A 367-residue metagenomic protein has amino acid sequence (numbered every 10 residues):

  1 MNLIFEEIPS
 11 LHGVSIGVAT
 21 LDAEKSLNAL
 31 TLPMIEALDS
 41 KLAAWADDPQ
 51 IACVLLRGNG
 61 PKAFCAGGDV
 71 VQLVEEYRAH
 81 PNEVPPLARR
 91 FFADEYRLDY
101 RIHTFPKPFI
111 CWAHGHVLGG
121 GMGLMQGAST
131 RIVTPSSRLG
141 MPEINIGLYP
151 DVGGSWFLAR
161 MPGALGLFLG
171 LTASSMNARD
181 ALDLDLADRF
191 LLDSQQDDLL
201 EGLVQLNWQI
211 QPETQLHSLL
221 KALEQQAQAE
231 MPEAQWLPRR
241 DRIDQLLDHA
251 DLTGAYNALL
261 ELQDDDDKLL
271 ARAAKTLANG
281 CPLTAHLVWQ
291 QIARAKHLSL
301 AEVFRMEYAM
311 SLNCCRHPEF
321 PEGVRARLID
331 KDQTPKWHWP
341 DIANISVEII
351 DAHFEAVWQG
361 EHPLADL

Functional and structural regions predicted by a protein language model:
M1-R57, Y100: Conserved CoA-thioester-binding segment of acyl-CoA-metabolizing enzymes
L56, D69, L124-M125, D180-A181 (+2 more regions): Hydrophobic/aromatic residues within transmembrane alpha-helices of multi-pass small-molecule transporters
G58-D94, G147: Glycine- (often His-adjacent) and acidic-residue-rich active-site loop that binds/positions the CoA thioester
I102-I146, L169, A173-S174, A178: Glycine-rich beta-to-alpha active-site loop
A128-P150, D185-L200: Gly/Pro- and small hydrophobic-enriched strand-loop and loop-to-helix capping segments that sit at the rims
G153-S155, R160-Q215: Contiguous mid-protein beta-loop-alpha structural module that forms a pocket-lining wall or clamp of enzyme active
L192-L277: Amphipathic alpha-helical blocks and their helix-capping loop/short-beta junctions
A255-R272, L277-L367: Long, low-complexity C-terminal extensions of enzymes
